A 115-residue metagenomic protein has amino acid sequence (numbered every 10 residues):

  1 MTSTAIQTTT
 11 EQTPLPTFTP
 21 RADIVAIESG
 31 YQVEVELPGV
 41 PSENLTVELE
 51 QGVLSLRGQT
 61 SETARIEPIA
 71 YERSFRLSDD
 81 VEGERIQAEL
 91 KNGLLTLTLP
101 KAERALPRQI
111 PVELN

Functional and structural regions predicted by a protein language model:
M1-N115: Alpha-crystallin/small heat shock protein
